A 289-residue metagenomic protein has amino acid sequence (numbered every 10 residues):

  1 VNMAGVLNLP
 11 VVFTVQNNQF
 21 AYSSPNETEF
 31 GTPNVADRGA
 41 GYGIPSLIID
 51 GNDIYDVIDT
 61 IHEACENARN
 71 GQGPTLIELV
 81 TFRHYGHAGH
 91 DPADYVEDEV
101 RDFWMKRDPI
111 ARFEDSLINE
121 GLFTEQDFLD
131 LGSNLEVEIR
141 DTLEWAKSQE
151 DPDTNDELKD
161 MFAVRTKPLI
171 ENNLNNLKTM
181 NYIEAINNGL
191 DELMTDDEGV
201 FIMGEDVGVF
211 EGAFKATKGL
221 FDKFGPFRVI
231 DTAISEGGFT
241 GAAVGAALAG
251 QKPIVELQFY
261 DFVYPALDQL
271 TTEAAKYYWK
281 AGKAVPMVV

Functional and structural regions predicted by a protein language model:
V1-D141, W145-S148: Glycine-rich ThDP/TPP pyrophosphate-binding loop and its adjacent helix/strand module within ThDP-dependent enzymes
V6, L158-V289: Thiamine diphosphate
L79-T81, D151, E205-V207: Short, well-ordered beta-to-alpha junction loops that form the rim of enzyme active sites and present histidine/acidic
Q126, D153-E157: Outer-membrane beta-barrel domain signature, strongest for Gram-negative TonB-dependent receptors and also present
G132, D151, F210: Conserved phosphate/pyrophosphate-binding and hydrolysis machinery centered on Walker-type P-loop NTPases, extending
Q149-P152, V164-R165: Alpha-helical interface subdomain recognition
